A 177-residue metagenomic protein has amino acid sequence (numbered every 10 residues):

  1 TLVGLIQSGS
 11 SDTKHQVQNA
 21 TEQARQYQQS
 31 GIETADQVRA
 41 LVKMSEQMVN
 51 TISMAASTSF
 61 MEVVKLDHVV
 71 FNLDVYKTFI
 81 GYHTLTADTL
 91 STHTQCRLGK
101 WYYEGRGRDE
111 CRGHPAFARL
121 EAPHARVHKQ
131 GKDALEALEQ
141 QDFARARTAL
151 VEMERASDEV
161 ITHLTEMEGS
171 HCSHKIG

Functional and structural regions predicted by a protein language model:
T1-Q7: Hydrophobic heptad-repeat coiled-coil signature
S8, D12-G177: N-terminal membrane-sensor/transducer module of prokaryotic signaling receptors
